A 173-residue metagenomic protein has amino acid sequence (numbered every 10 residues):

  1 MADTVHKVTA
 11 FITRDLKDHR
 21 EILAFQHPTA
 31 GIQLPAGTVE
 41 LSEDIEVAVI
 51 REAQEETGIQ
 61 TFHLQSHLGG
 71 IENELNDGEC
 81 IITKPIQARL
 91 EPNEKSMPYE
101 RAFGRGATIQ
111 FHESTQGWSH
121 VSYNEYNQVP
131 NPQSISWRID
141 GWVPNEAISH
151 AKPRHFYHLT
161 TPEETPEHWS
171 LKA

Functional and structural regions predicted by a protein language model:
M1-I22, T38-L41, F62-Q65: Conserved N-terminal beta-strand and adjoining loop/helix that marks the start of the Nudix/MutT-like hydrolase domain
T4-K7, R14-D15, N73-I86, G104 (+1 more regions): Active-site-adjacent beta-strand/loop module that shapes the phosphate/pyrophosphate-binding cleft
L23-Q26, S122: Short, acidic/hydrophobic/Gly-rich beta-strand patch recurrent on exposed beta strands that often constitutes part
T29-I32: A short, flexible beta-alpha/helix-coil linker loop
L34-G70: The catalytic Nudix box helix
Q60-H63, G70-E94, F103-R105, E113-T115: SH3-family beta-barrel domains
D77, E100-H155: SH3/SH3-like beta-barrel superfamily modules
